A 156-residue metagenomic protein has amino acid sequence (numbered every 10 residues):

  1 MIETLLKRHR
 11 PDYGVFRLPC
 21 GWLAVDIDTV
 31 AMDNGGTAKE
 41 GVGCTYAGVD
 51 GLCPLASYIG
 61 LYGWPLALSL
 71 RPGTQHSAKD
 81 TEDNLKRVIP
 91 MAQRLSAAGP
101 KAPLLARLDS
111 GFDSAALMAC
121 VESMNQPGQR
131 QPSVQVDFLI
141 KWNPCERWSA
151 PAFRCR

Functional and structural regions predicted by a protein language model:
M1-S57: Active-site-proximal, Lys/Arg-enriched surface segment that forms a nucleic-acid-binding/basic interface patch
G21-A31, G63, L104-D113, F138: Short, conserved catalytic/metal-binding motifs centered on acidic residues
T29-D33, P72-T74, S110-S114, P144-E146: Active-site-proximal loop/turn and secondary-structure-junction residues that shape catalytic pockets, frequently
G36, S114-C120, W148-F153: A short acidic (Asp/Glu
G36, T45-A98: Electropositive, glycine- and tryptophan-enriched low-complexity nucleic-acid-binding patches
T81, L85, A116-V121: Distinct, well-ordered alpha-helical segments
K86, N125-R156: Catalytic or ion-translocation cores adjacent to nucleophile or general acid/base/metal-coordination motifs in diverse
A97-L104, V134: Short, surface-exposed connector motifs at secondary-structure boundaries
